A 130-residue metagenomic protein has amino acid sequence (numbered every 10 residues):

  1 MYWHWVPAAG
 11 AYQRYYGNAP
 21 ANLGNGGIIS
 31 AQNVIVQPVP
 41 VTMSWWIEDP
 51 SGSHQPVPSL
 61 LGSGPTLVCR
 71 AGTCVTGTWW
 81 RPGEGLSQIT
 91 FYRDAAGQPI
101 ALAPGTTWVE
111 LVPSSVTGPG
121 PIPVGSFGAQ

Functional and structural regions predicted by a protein language model:
M1-Q130: Mid-to-C-terminal functional-domain signal that highlights helix-capping/loop sites within ligand-binding modules
